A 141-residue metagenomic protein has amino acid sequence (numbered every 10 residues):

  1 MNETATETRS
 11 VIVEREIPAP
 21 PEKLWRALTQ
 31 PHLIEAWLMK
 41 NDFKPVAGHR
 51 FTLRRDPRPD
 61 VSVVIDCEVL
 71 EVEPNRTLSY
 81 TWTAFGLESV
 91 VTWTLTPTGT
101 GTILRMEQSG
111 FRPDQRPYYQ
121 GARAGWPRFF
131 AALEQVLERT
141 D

Functional and structural regions predicted by a protein language model:
M1-D42: Hydrophobic ligand-binding cavity/cleft-lining segments
T6, G110-D141: A conserved amphipathic terminal alpha-helix motif
W25-L28, W37, W82, W93 (+1 more regions): Tryptophan-centric aromatic hotspots in well-structured domains and transmembrane helices
T29-Q30, P74, A131, E138: Residues at helix-coil transition
L33, V46, R50, P127-R128 (+1 more regions): Structured surface interface patches that mediate subunit assembly and partner/cofactor docking
M39-F43, R50-T52, P57-R105, S109-F111: Hydrophobic-ligand binding "helix-grip"
